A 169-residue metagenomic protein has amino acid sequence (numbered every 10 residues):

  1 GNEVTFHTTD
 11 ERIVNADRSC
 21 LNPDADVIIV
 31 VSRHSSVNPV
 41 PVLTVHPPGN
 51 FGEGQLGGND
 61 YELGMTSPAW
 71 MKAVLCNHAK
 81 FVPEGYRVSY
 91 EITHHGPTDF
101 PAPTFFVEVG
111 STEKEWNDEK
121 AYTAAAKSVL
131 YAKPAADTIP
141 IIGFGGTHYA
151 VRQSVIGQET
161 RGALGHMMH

Functional and structural regions predicted by a protein language model:
G1-D99, T112, E119-T123, L130-Q153 (+2 more regions): N-terminal catalytic or cofactor-binding beta/alpha core of small enzyme domains
